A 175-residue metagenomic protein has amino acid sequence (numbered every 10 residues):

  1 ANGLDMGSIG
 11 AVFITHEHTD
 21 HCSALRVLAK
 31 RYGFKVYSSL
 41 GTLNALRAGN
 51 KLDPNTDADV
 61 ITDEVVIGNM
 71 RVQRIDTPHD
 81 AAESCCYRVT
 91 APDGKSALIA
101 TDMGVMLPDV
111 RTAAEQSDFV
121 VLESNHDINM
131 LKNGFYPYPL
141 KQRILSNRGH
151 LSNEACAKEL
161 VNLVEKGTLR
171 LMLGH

Functional and structural regions predicted by a protein language model:
A1-L4, I61-F119: Core dinuclear metal-dependent hydrolase active-site scaffold
A1-S38: Active-site metal-binding motif and surrounding structural segment of the metallo-beta-lactamase
M6-I9, A29-Y32, D93-G94, K166-M172: Short, surface-exposed connector motifs at secondary-structure boundaries
I9-E17, Y37-L40, L98-D102, V121-E123 (+1 more regions): Active-site neighborhood of phospho(di)ester-bond hydrolases with catalytic His/Asp-centered motifs
C22-S23, L46, L107, M130: Glycine/Thr-rich phosphate-binding loops of Rossmann-like dinucleotide-binding domains
T42-A48: Short, charged/polar "capping" segments at the starts of alpha-helices and the immediately preceding loops
P108-G174: Cap/insert and terminal regions of metallo-dependent hydrolase folds
